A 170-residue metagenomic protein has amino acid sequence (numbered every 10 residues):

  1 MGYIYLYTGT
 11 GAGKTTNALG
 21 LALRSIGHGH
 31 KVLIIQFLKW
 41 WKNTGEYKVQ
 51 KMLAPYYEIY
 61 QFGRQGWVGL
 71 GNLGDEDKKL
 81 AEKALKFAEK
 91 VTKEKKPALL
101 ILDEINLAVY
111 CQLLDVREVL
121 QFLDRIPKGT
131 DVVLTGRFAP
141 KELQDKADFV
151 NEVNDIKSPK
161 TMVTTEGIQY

Functional and structural regions predicted by a protein language model:
G2-K90: Conserved P-loop
F37, E104-I105: Generic detector of well-ordered alpha-helical packing
G66-W67, K90-K93, I105-Y170: Replace "adjacent to P-loop NTPase cores in ATP/GTP-dependent enzymes" with "adjacent to NTP-binding cores
K95-A98: Short acidic/histidine-rich motifs immediately flanking catalytic phosphotransfer sites in two-component signaling
I101: Glycine-rich phosphate-binding loops of nucleotide-dependent enzymes
